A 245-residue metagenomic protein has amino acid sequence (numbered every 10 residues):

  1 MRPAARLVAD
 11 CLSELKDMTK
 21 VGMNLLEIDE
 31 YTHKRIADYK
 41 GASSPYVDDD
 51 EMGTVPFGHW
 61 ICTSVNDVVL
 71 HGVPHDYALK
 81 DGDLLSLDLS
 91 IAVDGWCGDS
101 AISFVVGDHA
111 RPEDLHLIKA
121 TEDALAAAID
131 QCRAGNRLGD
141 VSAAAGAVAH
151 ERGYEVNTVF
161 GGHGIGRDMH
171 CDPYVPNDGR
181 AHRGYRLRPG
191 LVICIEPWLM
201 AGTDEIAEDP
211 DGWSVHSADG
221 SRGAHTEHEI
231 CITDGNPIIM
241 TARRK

Functional and structural regions predicted by a protein language model:
R2-K245: Active-site neighborhoods and metal-handling regions in enzymes and metal-associated proteins
